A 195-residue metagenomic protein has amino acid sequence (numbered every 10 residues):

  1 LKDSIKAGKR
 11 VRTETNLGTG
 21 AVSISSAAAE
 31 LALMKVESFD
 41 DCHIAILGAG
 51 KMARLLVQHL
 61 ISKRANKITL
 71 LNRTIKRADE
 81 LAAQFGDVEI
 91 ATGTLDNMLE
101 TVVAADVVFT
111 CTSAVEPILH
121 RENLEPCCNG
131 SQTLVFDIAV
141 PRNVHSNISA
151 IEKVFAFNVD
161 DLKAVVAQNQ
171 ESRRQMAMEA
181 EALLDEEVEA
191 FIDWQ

Functional and structural regions predicted by a protein language model:
L1-F39: Glycine/serine-rich phosphate-binding loop and adjoining beta1-alpha1 elements at the start of nucleotide-handling
T19, S23, L47, R73-K76 (+3 more regions): Conserved active-site and cofactor/substrate-binding residues in soluble primary-metabolism enzymes
A29, L33-A105: Glycine-rich phosphate/diphosphate-binding loop of Rossmann-like nucleotide-binding domains
R54, D79, P117, R142 (+1 more regions): Alpha-helical elements of the RecA-like P-loop NTPase motor core of helicases
R54, Q58, E100-D106, V115-F136: Rossmann-fold NAD(P) dinucleotide-binding segment
T112-A114, A139-V140: Short glycine-/small-residue-rich Rossmann-like dinucleotide-binding loops
E125, N129-L134, I138-Q195: Adenosine-phosphate binding glycine-rich loop
